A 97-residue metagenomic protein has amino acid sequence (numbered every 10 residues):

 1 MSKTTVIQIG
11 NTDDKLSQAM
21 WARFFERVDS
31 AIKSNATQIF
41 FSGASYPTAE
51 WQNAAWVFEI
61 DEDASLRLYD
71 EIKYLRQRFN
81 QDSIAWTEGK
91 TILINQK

Functional and structural regions predicted by a protein language model:
M1-F24: Short S/T/G/P-rich N-terminal loop/turn motif that feeds into the first structured element of a domain
Q8, S17, A54-V57, S83-A85 (+1 more regions): Extended, folded cores of ATP/NTP-driven motor/assembly subunits in large transport and secretion machines
K15-A19, E62-D70: Short, conserved charged micro-motifs
Q18-Q38: Short, flexible N-terminal segments of the mature chain
A22, F41, N95-K97: Secreted/extracellular ectodomain signature
F24-R27, L66-F79: Short amphipathic alpha-helices in soluble, non-transmembrane regions that often serve as interface/regulatory elements
K33-L66: Short, intrinsically disordered low-complexity segments
T37, Q77-Q96: Conserved short beta-strand edge segments in small beta-sheet-based binding/regulatory domains
